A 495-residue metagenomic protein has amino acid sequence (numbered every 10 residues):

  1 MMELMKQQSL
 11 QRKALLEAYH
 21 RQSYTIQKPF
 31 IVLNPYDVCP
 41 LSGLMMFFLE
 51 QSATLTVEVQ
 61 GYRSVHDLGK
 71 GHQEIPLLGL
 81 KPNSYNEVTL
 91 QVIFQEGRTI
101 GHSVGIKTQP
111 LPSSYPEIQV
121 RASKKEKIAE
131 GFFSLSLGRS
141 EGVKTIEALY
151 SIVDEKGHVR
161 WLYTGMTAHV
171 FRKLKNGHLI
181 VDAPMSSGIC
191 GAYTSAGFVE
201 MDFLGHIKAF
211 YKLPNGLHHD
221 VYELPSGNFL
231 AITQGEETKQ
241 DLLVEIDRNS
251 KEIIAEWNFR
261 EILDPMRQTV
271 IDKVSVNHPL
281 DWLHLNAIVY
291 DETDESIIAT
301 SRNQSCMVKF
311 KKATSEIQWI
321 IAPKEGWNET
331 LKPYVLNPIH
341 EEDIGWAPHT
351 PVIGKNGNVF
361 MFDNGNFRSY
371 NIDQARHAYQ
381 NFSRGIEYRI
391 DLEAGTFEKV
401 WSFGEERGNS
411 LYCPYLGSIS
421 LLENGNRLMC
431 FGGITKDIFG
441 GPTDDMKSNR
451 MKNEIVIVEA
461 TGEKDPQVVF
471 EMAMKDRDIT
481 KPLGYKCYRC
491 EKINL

Functional and structural regions predicted by a protein language model:
E3, R12, E17-L55, Q73-E74 (+3 more regions): Histidine-/acidic-rich catalytic cores in large beta-rich domains
T54-Y62: Change to "...patches in solvent-exposed regions of secreted, membrane-anchored, or virion-exposed structural
V65-G71: Short beta-strand segments within Ig-like beta-sandwich modules, predominantly Fibronectin type-III
